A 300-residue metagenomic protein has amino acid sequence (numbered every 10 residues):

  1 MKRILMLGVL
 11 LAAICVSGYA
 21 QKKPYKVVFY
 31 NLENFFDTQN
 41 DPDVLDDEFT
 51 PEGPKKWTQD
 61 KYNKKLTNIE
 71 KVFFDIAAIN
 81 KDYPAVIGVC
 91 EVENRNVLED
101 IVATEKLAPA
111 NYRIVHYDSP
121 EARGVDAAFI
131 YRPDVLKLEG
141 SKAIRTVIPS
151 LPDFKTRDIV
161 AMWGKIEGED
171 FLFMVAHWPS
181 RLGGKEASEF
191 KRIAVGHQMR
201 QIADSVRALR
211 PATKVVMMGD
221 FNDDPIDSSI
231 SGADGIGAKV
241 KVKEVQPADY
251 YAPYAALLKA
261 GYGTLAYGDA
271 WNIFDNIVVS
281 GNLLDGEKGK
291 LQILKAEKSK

Functional and structural regions predicted by a protein language model:
M1-K23: Bacterial Sec-dependent N-terminal signal peptides
G18-E105, N111, V115-A127: N-terminal, active-site-proximal structural segment of metallo-dependent hydrolase catalytic domains
L32, V92, W178, D220-F221: Active-site metal-binding loops of divalent metal-dependent hydrolases
D43-D46, E169, F173-S188: Active-site His/acidic residue clusters
P51-Y62, Y83-V89, H116-Y117, I148-S150 (+3 more regions): Second-shell loop/turn segments in exported
V92-D170, A176-W178: Structured beta-strand-rich core segments of catalytic domains in phosphoester-bond hydrolases
E189-P211: A long, amphipathic alpha-helix that forms part of the scaffold/cap immediately adjacent to metal-dependent active
S205-V215, D223-K300: Metal-dependent phosphoester-hydrolase catalytic domains
